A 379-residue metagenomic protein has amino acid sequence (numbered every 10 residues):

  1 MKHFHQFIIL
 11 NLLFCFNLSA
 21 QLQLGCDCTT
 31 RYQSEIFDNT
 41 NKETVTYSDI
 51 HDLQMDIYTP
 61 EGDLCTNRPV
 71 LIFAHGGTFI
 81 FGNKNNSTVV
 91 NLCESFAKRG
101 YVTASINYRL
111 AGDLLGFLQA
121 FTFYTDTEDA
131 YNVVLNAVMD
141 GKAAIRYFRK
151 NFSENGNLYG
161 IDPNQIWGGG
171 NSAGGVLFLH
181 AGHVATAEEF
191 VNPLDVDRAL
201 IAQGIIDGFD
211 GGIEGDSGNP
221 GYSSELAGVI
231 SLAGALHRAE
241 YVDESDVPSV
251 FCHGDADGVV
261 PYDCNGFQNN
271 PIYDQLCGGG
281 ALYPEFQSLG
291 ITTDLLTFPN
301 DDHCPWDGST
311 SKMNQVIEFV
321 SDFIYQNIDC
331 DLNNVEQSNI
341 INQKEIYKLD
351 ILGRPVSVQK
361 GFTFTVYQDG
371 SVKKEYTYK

Functional and structural regions predicted by a protein language model:
L22-T66: N-terminal cap/lid segment of alpha/beta-hydrolase-fold proteins
G62-T66, F121-M139, A143-S172, A187-N192: Gly/Ser-rich "nucleophile elbow"/oxyanion-hole loop immediately N-terminal to the catalytic nucleophile in hydrolases
D63-R68, A74-G116, L236-A239, G258-Y262: Short substrate-entry loop that stabilizes the transition state in hydrolases
F79-T88, N107-L135, D302-S309: Cap/lid segment of the alpha/beta-hydrolase catalytic domain
A199-L289: The feature captures the conserved acid-bearing segment of alpha/beta-hydrolase catalytic domains
L276, G280-D331: C-terminal catalytic histidine-bearing segment of alpha/beta-hydrolase fold enzymes
Q326-V356: Residue-level detector of functionally pivotal "anchor" positions at catalytic/ligand-binding pockets or at interdomain
F362-K379: C-terminal tail/sorting-segment detector
